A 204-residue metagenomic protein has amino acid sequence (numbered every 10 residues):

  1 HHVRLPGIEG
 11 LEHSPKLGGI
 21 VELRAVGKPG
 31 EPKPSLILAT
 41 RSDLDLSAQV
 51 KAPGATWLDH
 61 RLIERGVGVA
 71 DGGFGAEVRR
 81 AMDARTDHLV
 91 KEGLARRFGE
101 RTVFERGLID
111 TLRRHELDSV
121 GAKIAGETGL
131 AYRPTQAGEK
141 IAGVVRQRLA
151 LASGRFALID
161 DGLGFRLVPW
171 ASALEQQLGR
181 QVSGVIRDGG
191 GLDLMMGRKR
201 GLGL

Functional and structural regions predicted by a protein language model:
H1-L204: Extended intrinsically disordered terminal tails
